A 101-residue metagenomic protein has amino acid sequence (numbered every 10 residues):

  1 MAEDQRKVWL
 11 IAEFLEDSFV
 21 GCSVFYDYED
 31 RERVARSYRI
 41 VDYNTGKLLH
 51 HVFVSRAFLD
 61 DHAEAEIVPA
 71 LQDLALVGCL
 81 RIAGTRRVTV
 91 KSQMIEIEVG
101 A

Functional and structural regions predicted by a protein language model:
M1-Y28, D60-V77, R81-T85, E96-A101: Negatively charged, low-complexity tracts enriched in Asp/Glu with abundant Ser/Thr
E13-F53: Amphipathic, interaction-prone secondary-structure segments
R31, V88-T89: Unusually extended, aromatic-enriched hydrophobic runs near protein termini
Y43-P69: Acidic, low-complexity, intrinsically disordered interaction modules
T89-I95: C-terminal interaction segments
